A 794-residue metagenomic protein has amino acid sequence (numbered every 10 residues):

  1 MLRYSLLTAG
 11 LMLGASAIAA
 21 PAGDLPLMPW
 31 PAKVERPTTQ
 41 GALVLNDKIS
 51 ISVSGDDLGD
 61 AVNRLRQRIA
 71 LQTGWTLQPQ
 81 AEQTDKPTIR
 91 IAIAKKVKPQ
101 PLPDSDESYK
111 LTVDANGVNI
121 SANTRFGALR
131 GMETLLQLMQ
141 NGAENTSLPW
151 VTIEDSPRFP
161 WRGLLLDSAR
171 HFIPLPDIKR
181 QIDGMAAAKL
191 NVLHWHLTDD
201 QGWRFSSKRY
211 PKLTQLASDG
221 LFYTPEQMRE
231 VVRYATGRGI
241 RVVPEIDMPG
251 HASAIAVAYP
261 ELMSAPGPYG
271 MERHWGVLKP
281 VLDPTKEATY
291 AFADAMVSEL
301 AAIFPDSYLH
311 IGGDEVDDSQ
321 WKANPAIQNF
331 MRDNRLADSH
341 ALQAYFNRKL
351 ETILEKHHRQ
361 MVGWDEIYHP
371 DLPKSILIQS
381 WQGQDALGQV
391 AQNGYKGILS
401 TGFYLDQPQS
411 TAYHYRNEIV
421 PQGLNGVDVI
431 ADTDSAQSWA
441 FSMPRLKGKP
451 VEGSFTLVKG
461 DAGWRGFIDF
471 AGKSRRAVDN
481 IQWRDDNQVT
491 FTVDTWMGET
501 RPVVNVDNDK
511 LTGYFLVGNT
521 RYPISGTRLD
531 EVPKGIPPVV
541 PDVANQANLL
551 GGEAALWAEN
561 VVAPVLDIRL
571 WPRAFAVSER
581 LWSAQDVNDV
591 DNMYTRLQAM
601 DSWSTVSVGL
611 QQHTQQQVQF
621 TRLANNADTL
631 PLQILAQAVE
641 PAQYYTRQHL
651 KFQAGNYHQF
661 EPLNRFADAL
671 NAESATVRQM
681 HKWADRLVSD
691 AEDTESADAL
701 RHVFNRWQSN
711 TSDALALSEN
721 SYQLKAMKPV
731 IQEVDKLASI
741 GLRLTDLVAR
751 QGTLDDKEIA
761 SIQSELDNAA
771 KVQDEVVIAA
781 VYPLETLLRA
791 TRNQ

Functional and structural regions predicted by a protein language model:
M1-I18: Gram-negative bacterial Sec-dependent N-terminal signal peptides
A19-P157, Q360-Y368, L372, T621 (+2 more regions): Acidic, contiguous N-terminal accessory segments
G59-D60, F172-P174, D200-R204, P249-I255 (+8 more regions): Flexible loop/turn segments at secondary-structure boundaries
K98-H310, N324, K349, I353 (+1 more regions): Feature activates predominantly on carbohydrate-active enzymes
E107-Y109, S442-R445, L550-I568, P572-Q794: C-terminal functional modules
G270-R273, V277-K374, W381-Q389: Active-site neighborhood of glycoside hydrolase catalytic domains
F346-K349, R359, K374-I378, D385-G426: Polar, glycine-rich mid-to-C-terminal structural blocks that act as macromolecule-binding/assembly scaffolds
A436-T527: Central antiparallel beta-sheet cores of small beta-barrel/beta-sandwich binding domains
